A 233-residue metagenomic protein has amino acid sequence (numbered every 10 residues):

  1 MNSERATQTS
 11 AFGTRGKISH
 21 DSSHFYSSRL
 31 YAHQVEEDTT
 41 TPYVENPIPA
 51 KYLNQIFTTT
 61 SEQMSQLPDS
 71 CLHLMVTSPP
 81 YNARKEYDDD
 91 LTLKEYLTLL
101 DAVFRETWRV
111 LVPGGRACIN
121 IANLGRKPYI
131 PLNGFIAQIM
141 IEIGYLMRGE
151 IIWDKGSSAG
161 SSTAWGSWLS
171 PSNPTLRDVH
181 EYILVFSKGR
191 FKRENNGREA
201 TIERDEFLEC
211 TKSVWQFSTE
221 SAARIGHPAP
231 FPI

Functional and structural regions predicted by a protein language model:
M1-I233: Core catalytic lobe of class I
